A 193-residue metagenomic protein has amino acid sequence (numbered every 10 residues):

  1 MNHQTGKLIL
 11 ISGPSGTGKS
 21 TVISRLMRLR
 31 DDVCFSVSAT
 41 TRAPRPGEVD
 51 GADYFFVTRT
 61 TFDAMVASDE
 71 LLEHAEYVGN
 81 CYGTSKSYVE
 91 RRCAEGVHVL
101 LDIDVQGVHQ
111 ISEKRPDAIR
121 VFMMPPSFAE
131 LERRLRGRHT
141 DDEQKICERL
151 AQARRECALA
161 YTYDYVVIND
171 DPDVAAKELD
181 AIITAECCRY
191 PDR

Functional and structural regions predicted by a protein language model:
M1-L8, D31: Extreme N-terminal, non-catalytic leader segments that precede Walker-type/kinase nucleotide-binding cores
N2, D117, R133, G137-D141 (+1 more regions): NTP-dependent small-molecule kinase module
S12-P14: P-loop (Walker A) phosphate-binding loop of NTP-binding proteins
K19: Conserved lysine of the Walker
M27-S36: Post-Walker A helix-loop "phosphate-sensing" segment adjacent to the P-loop in P-loop NTPases
S38-V99, Q106-H109: ATP-dependent small-molecule kinase phosphotransfer cores that center on conserved nucleotide phosphate-binding segments
V99-D104, E113-R138: Conserved phosphate-donor/acceptor-positioning beta-strand/loop module used by diverse small-molecule
